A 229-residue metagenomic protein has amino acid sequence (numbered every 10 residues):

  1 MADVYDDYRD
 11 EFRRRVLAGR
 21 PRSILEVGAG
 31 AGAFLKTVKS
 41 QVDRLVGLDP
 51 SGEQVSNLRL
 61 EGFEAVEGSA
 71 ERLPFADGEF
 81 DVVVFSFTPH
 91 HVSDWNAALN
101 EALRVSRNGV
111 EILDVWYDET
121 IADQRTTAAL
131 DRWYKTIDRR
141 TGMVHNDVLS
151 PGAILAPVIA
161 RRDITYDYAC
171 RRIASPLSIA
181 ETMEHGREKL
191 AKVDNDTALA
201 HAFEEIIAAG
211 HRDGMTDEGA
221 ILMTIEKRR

Functional and structural regions predicted by a protein language model:
D3-P21: Conserved alpha-helix/loop element of class I SAM-dependent methyltransferases that forms part of the SAM/SAH-binding
P21-G30: Conserved class I S-adenosyl-L-methionine
G30-R72: Class I SAM-dependent methyltransferase SAM/SAH-binding core
V84: A conserved beta-strand element that flanks and buttresses the S-adenosyl-L-methionine
N96-V110: A short glycine-rich, Lys/Arg-flanked "PGG" loop and its adjoining helix->strand segment in the class I
V110-T136: Conserved class I S-adenosyl-L-methionine
V144-R162: Short alpha-helix
G152, I164-R229: Conserved Class I S-adenosyl-L-methionine
